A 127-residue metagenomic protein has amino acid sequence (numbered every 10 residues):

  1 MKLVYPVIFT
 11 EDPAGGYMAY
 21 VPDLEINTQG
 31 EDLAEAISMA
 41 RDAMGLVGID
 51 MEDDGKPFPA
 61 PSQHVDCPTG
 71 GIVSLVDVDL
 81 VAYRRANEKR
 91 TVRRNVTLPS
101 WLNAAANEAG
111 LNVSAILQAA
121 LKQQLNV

Functional and structural regions predicted by a protein language model:
M1-V4, R41-T97, W101-A109, A115 (+2 more regions): Short, charged, surface-exposed hinge/linker loops at domain edges that act as mobile lids or interdomain connectors
I8-D23: Short aromatic-glycine-(Arg/Gly/Cys) micro-motifs in beta-strand/loop hairpins
P13-A14, T28, D53: Short glycine/serine/threonine-biased micro-segments
M18, L33, F58: Short, flexible micro-motifs
P22, S38-R41: Short N-terminal helix-initiation segments at or just after the protein's N-terminus
L24-A34, N95: A short, exposed loop/beta-hairpin motif centered on an aromatic-Gly-Thr core
